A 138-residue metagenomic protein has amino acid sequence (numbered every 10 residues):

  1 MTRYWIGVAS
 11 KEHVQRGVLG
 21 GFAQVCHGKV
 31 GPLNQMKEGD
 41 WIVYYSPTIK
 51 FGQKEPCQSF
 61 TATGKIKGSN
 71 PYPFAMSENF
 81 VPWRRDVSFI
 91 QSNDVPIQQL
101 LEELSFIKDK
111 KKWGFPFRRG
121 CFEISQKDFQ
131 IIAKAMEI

Functional and structural regions predicted by a protein language model:
M1-E38, I131, A135-I138: Compositionally biased, charged N-terminal/linker segments
H13, F51, P73: Flexible, glycine-rich phosphate/dinucleotide-binding loops and adjacent beta-alpha linkers at cofactor/substrate
H27-G28, S46, N70-Y72: Short acidic (Asp/Glu) patches
K37-D40, E55: Charged, well-structured alpha/beta interaction segments
W41, P47, I66-S69: An acidic- and aromatic-residue-enriched active-site/binding cleft used to recognize and process polar
V43-Y44, T61: Hydrophobic beta-strand signal
S46-G52: Short, charged beta-turn/beta-strand-edge "cap" motif at the junction between a beta-strand and an adjacent loop
P56-F122, Q126, I138: Aromatic- and Lys/Arg-enriched surface recognition patch
